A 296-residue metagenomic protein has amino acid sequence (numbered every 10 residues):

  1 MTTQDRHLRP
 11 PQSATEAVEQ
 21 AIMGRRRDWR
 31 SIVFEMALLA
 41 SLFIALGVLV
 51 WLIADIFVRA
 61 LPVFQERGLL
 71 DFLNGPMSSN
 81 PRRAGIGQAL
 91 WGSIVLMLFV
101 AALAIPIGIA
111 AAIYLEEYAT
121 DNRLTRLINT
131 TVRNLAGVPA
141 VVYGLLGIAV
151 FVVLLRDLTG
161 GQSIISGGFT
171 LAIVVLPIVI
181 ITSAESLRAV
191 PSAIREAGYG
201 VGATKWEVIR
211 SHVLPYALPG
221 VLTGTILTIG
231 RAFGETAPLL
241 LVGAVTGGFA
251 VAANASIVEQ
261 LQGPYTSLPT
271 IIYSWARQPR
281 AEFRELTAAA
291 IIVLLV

Functional and structural regions predicted by a protein language model:
A17-A37, A54-V100, D121, S274-E285: Periplasmic/extracellular loop-to-transmembrane helix junction in inner-membrane transport proteins
V33, I86, L90, I94 (+7 more regions): Hydrophobic alpha-helical elements at and bordering transmembrane segments of multi-pass membrane proteins
M77-N80, L240-L295: Interhelical loop and adjacent transmembrane-helix boundary motif in polytopic membrane transport permeases
A84-Y114, T225, L294: Transmembrane alpha-helix signature in integral membrane proteins
V100-V132, L145, V153: Transmembrane-helix boundary motif in ABC transporter permease subunits
T120-N129, R195-T223: Amphipathic cytosolic juxtamembrane alpha-helices at the membrane-cytosol interface of multi-pass membrane transporters
R133-I173: Generic hydrophobic transmembrane alpha-helix motif, especially the helices
T182-S183, L187, K205-G243: Transmembrane alpha-helices
